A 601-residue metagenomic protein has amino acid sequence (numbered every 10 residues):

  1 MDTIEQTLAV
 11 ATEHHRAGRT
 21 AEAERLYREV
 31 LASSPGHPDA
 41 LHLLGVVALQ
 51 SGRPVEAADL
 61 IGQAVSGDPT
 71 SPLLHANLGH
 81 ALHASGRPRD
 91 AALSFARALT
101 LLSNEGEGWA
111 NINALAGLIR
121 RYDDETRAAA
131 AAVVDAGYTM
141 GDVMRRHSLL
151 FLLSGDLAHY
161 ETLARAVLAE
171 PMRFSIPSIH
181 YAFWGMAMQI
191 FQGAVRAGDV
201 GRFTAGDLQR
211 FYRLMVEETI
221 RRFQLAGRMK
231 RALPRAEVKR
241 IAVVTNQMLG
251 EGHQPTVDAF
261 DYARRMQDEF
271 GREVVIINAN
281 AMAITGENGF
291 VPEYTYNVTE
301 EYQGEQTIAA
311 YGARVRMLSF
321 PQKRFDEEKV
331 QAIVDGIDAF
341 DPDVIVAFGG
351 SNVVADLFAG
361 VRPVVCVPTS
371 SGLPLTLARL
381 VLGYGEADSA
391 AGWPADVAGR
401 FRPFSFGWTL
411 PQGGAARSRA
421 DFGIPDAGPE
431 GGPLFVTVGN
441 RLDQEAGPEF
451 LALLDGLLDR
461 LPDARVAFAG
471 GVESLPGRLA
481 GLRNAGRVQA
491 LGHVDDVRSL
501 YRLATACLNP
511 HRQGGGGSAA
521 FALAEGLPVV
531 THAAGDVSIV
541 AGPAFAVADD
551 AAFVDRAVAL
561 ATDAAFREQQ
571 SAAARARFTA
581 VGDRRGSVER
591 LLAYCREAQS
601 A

Functional and structural regions predicted by a protein language model:
A130, R146-H147, E170-V298: N-terminal subdomain of nucleotide-sugar transferases
Q254-R265, A398-G481, A490: Conserved catalytic-core segment of nucleotide-activated headgroup transferases in glycan assembly
N278, P528-H532: Short hydrophobic beta-strand element within catalytic cores of glycosyltransferases and related nucleotide-activated
F340-V344, R502-G515, L527: Acidic donor-binding loop of glycosyltransferase active sites
F422, T562-R596: A charged, aromatic-enriched C-terminal amphipathic alpha-helix characteristic of glycosyltransferases across folds
F468-A469, A485-V494, L500: Active-site donor-binding acidic/aromatic loop of nucleotide-activated sugar and phosphosugar transferases involved
S538-A559, E568: Change "using UDP/GDP/dTDP sugars" to "using nucleotide sugars
